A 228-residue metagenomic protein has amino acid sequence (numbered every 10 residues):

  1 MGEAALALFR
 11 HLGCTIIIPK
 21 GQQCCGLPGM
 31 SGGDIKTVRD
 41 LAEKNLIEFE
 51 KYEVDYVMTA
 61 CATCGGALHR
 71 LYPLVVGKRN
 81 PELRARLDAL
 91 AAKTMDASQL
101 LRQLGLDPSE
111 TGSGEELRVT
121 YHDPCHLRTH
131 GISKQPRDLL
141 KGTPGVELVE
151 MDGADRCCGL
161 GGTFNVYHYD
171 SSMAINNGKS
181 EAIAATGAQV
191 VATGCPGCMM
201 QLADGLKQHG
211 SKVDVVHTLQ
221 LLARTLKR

Functional and structural regions predicted by a protein language model:
M1-R228: Iron-sulfur cluster-binding electron-transfer modules in prokaryotic oxidoreductases
